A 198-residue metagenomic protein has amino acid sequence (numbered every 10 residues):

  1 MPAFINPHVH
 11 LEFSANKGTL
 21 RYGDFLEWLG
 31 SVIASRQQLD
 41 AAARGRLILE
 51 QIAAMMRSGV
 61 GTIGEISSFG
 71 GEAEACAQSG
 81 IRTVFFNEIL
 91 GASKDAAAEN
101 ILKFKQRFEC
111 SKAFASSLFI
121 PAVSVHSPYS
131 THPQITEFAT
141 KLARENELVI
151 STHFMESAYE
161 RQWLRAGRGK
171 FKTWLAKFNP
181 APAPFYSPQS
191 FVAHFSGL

Functional and structural regions predicted by a protein language model:
M1-F4, V9, M56, G61-T62: N-terminal capping/lid subdomain adjacent to the active-site entrance of alpha/beta enzymes
P2, Q37-Q38, V125: Proline-centered helix-kink/hinge sites
A3-S14, V149-A158: Histidine-centered catalytic micro-motifs
V9, I66-S67, F85-I89, V125-S127 (+1 more regions): A cross-domain feature marking catalytic cores of carbohydrate-active enzymes and several ubiquitous metabolic/repair
A15-R46, V84-A92, S157-L198: Active-site gating loops and adjacent loop-to-helix segments of metal-dependent hydrolytic enzymes
K17-I81, L102-S116: Alpha-helical scaffold segments that flank or form the walls of functional sites
G71-A75, N100-L198: Histidine/acidic residue-rich metal-binding segments in metalloenzymes
S93-N100: Short, charged, surface-exposed secondary-structure boundary motifs
